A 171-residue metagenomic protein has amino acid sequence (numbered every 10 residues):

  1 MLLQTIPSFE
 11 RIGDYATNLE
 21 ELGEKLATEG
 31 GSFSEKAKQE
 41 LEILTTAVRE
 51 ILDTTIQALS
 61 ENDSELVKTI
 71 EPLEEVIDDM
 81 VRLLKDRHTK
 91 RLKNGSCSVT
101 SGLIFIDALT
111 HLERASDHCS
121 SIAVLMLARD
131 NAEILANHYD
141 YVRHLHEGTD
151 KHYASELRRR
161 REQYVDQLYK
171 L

Functional and structural regions predicted by a protein language model:
M1-L171: Cytosolic, long alpha-helical scaffolding segments
